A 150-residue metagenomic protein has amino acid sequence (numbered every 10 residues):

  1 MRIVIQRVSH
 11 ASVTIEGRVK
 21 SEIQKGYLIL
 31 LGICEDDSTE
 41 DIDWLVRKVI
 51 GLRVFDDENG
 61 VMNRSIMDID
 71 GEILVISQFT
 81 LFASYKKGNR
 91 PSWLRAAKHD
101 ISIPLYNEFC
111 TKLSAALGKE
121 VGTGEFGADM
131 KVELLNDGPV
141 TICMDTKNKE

Functional and structural regions predicted by a protein language model:
M1-N89, A97, I103-E150: N-terminal, polar/charged subdomain of small-to-medium soluble alpha/beta proteins
W93: Glycine-rich, phosphate-binding/catalytic loops in enzymes
